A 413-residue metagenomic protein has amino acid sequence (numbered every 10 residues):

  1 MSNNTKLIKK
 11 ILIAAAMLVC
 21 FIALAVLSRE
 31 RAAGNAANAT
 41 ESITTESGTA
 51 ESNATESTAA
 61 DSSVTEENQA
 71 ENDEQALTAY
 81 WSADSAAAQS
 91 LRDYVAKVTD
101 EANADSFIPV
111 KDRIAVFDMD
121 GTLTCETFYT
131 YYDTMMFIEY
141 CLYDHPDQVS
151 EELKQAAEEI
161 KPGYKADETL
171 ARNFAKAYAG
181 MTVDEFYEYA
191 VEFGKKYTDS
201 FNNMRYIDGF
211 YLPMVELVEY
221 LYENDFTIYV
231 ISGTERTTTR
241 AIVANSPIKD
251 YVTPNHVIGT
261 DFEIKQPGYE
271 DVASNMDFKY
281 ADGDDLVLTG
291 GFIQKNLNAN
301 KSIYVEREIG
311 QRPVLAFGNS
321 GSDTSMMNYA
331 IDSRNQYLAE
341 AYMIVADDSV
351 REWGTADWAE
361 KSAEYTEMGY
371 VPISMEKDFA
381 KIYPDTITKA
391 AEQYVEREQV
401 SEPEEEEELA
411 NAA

Functional and structural regions predicted by a protein language model:
M1-N4: N-terminal Lys/Arg-rich, disordered targeting/topogenic segments
K6-T40, E56, D61-M119, T127-F128 (+3 more regions): Non-catalytic pre-domain segments flanking phosphatase-related domains
N38-E51: Short extracytoplasmic/periplasmic juxtamembrane "stem" segments immediately C-terminal to an N-terminal membrane anchor
T49-A54, A410-A413: Intrinsically disordered, low-complexity Ser/Thr/Pro-rich tracts
E71-T78, D112, E188-Y229, G233-A413: C-terminal cap/substrate-recognition subdomain and adjoining C-terminal extension of metal-dependent phosphatase-like
S85, G180, A299: Electropositive phosphate-/nucleotide-binding environments in soluble metabolic enzymes
F128-D208, L212: A metal-dependent, Asp-based hydrolase signature
